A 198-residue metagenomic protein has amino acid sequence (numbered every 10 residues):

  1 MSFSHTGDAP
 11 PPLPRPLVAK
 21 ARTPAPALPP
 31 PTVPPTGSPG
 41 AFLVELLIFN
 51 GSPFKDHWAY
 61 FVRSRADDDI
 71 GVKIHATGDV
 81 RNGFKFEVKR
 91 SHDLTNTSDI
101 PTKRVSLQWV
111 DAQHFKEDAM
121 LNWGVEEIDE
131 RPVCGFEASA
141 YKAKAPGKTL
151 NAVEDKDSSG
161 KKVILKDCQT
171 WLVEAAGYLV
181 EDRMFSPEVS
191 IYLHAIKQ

Functional and structural regions predicted by a protein language model:
F3-L43, N50-H57, V62-V163: Non-catalytic ligand/cofactor/substrate-binding and regulatory segments of enzyme domains
Y141-Q198: C-terminal charged interaction modules
